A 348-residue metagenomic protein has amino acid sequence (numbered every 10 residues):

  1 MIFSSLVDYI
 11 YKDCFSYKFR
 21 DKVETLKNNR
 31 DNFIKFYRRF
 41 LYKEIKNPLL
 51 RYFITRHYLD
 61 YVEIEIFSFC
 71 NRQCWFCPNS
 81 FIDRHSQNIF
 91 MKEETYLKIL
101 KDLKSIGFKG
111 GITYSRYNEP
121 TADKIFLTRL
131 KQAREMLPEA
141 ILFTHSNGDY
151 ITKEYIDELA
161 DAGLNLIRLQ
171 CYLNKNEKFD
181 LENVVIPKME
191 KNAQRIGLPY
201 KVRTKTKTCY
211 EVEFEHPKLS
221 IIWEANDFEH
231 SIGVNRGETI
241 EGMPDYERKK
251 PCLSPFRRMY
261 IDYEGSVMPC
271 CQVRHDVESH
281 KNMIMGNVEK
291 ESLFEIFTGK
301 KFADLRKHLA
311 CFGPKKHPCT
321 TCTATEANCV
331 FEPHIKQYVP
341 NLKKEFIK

Functional and structural regions predicted by a protein language model:
I2-E63, I222-K249, H308, I335-K348: N-terminal [4Fe-4S]-dependent radical SAM core
S5, Y9-F15, E44-N47, Y52-F53 (+2 more regions): Flexible mid-to-C-terminal extensions adjoining Fe-S/redox cofactors in radical SAM and related proteins
L49-L50, I54-R56, P187-D276, P314-C322 (+2 more regions): A C-terminal junction/extension of Radical SAM enzymes
R56-N235, K250: Conserved glycine-rich "GG(E/T)P / GGGxP" loop and the immediately following alpha-helix in the radical SAM core
F69-N71, I82-R84, D149-I151, Y172-K175 (+6 more regions): Short, solvent-exposed loop/turn segments at secondary-structure junctions
F76, F126, Y155-I156, F179-N183 (+5 more regions): Short aromatic-enriched loop/helix-cap "lid" or pocket-rim segments at secondary-structure transitions that line
S86-M91, E264, F331-V339: Short cysteine/histidine-rich zinc-coordinating motifs and their immediately flanking basic loops
